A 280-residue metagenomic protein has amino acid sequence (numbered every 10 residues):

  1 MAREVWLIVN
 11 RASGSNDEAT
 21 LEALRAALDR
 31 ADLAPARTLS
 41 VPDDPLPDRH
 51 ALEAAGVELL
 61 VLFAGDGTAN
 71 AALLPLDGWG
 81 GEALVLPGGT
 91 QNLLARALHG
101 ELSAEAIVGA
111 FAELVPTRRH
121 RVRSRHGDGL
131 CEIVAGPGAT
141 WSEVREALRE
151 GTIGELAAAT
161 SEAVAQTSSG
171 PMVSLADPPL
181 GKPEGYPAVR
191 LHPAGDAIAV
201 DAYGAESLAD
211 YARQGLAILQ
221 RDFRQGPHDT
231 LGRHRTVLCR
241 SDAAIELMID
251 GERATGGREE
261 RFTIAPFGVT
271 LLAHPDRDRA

Functional and structural regions predicted by a protein language model:
M1-F63, N70, L74, G78 (+5 more regions): ATP/NTP phosphate-donor binding region
A2-L7, A36, A83, P171-M172 (+2 more regions): Hydrophobic beta-strand segments of well-ordered beta-sheets in folded domains
E22-A26, D77-G78, E146-A147, G215-Q220 (+1 more regions): Short, solvent-exposed amphipathic alpha-helical segments in soluble enzyme and RNA/protein-processing domains
A54-A55, E113-P116, Q166, K182-E184 (+3 more regions): Short solvent-exposed loop/turn micro-motifs enriched in small/polar/acidic residues
G67-A69, I245: Glycine-rich nucleotide phosphate-binding loop and flanking beta-alpha elements of Rossmann-like dinucleotide-binding
D77-A199: Catalytic core of DAGKc-family lipid kinases
G204-A280: ATP/nucleoside-binding phosphotransfer catalytic cores, i.e., glycine-rich phosphate-binding loops
